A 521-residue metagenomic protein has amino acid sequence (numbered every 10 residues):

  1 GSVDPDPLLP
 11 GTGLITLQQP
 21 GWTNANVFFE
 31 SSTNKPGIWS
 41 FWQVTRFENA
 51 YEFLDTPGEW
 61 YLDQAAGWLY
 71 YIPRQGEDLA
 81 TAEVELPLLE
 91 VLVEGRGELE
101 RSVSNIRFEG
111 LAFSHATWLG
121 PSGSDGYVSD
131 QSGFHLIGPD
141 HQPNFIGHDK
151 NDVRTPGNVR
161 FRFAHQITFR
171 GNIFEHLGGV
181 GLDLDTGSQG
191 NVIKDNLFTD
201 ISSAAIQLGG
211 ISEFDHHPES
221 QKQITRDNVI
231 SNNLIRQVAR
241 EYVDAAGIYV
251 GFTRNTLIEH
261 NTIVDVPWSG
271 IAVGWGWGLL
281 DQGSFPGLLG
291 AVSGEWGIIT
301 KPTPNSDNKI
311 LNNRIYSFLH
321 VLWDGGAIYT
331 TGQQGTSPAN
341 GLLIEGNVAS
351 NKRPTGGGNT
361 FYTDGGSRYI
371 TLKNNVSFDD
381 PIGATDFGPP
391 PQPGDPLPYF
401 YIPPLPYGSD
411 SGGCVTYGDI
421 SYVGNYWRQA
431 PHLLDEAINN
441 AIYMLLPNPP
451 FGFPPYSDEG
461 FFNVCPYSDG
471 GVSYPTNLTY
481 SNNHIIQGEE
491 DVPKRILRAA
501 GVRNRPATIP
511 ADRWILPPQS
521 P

Functional and structural regions predicted by a protein language model:
G1-F163, T168-G171, F214-E219, A500 (+2 more regions): Extracellular polysaccharide-degrading/modifying enzymes targeting complex plant/algal/animal polysaccharides
D6-L9, G13, L17-T56, A66-G67 (+3 more regions): Acidic, glycine- and Ser/Thr-rich low-complexity intrinsically disordered tracts in extracellular/secreted proteins
Q64, T186-S188, G365: A generic beta-sheet turn/junction motif
E85, E100, N151-V153, F161-R162 (+6 more regions): Residue-level marker of regulatory loop/turn positions in helix-turn-helix DNA-binding domains and in histidine
E90, T117-G123, P156, G178-L184 (+12 more regions): Short glycine/acidic-rich loop motifs that flank beta-strands on beta-rich extracellular proteins
V93-E94, V153-R162, I248, G332-P338 (+1 more regions): Right-handed parallel beta-helix
S104-H115, F145, H165-G179, S188-S203 (+10 more regions): Right-handed parallel beta-helix
